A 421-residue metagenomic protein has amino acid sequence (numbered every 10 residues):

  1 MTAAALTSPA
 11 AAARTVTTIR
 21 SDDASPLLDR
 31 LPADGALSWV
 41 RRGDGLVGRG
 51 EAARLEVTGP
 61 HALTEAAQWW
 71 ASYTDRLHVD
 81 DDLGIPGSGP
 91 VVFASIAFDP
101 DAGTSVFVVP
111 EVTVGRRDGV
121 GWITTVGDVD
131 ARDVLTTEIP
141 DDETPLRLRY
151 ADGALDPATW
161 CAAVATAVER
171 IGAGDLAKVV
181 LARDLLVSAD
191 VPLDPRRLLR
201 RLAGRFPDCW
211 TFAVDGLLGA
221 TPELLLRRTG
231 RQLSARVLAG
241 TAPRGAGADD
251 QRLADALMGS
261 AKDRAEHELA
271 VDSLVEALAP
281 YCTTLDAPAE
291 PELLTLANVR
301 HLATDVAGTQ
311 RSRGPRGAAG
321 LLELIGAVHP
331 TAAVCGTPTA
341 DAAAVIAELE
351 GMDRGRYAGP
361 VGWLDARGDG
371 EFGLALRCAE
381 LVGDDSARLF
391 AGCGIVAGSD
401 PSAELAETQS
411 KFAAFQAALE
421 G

Functional and structural regions predicted by a protein language model:
T2-D23, D29, A36, R41-E65 (+6 more regions): Contiguous alpha-helical scaffold segments within structured protein domains that host functional hotspots
G35-R41, V91-F93, A177-V179, P207-A213: A short, Trp-centered hydrophobic/proline-enriched beta-strand micro-motif
V40-R42, V47-V109: Glycine-rich, N-terminal phosphate-binding loop and its surrounding beta-alpha-beta segment
G48-R54, G103-V112, G121, R183-L269 (+3 more regions): An anion-binding catalytic pocket shared by soluble metabolic enzymes
F107-V134: A contiguous, mid-domain pocket- or channel-lining segment that forms the substrate-recognition surface
G174, L226, D272: Conserved hydrophobic/aromatic pocket- or pore-lining residues that grip, position, or stack substrates in active sites
D305-G421: Conserved hydrophobic core element of enzyme catalytic domains
